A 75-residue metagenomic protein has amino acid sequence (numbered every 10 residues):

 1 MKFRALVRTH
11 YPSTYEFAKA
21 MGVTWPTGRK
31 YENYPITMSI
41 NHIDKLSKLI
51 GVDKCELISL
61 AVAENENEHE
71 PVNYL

Functional and structural regions predicted by a protein language model:
M1-Y11, E16, A20, C55: A short, Lys/Arg-rich alpha-helix, primarily the initiator
A5, H10, I58-L75: Short, charged recognition helix plus adjacent turn of helix-turn-helix-like nucleic-acid-binding domains
R8, N33-I36, G51: Alpha-solenoid HEAT/Armadillo repeat architecture
Y11-S13, M38-N41: Residue-level signal for the short linker/turn that defines the boundary of a DNA-recognition helix
G22-M38: Recognition helix of helix-turn-helix/homeodomain-like DNA-binding domains that insert into the DNA major groove
K30, Y34, K45, A63: Alpha-helical DNA-recognition elements
N41-E56: DNA major-groove recognition helix of helix-turn-helix/homeodomain DNA-binding modules
